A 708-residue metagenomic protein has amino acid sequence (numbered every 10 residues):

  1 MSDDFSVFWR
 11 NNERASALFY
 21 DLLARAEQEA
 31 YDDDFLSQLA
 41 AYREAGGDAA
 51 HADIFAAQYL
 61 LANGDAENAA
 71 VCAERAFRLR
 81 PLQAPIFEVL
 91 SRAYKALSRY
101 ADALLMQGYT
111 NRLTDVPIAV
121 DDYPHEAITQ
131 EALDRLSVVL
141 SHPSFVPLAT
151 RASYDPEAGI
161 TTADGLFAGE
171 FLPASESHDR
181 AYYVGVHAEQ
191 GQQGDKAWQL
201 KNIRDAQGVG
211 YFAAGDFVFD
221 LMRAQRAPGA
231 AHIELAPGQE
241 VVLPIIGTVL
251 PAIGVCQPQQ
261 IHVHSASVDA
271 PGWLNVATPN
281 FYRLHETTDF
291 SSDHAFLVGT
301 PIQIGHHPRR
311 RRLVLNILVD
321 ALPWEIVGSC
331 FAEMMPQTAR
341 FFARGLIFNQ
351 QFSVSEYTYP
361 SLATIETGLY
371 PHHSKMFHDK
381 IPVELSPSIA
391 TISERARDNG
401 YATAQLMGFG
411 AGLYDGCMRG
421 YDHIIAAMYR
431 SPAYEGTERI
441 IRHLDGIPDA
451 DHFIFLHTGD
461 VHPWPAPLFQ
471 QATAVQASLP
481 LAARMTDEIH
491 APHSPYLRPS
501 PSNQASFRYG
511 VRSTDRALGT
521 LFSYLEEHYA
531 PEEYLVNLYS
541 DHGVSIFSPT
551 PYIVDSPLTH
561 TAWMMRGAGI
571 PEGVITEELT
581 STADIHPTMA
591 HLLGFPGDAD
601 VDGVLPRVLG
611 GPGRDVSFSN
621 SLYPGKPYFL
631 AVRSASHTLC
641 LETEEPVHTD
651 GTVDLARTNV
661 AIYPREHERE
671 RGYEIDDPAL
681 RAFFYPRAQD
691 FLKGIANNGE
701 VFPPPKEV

Functional and structural regions predicted by a protein language model:
S2-A24, F55, L105-G108, R112-V708: Catalytic domains that recognize anionic headgroups
Y20-D21, D48-H51, F55, V89 (+1 more regions): "A position-specific structural signal for the A-helix of alpha-solenoid helical repeats
L36-A40, E74, R78, G108: Alpha-solenoid helical repeat scaffolds
G46-D48, P81, T114-D115: Short coil turns that delineate tetratricopeptide repeat
